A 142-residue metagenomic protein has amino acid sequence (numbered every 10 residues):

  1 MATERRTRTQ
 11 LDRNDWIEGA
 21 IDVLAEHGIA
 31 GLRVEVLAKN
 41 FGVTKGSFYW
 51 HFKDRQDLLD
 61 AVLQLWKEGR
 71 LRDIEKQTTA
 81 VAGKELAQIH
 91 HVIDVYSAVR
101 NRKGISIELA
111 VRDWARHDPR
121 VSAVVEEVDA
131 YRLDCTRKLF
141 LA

Functional and structural regions predicted by a protein language model:
M1-L11: N-terminal intrinsically disordered/low-complexity leader segments
D12-D15, G19-A61: Helix-turn-helix
A20, I74, V111-R112: Generic hydrophobic alpha-helical segments
V34, I89, E108-L109: A general structural signal for well-ordered alpha-helical segments in protein cores
K53-D57, A61, T79, G83 (+4 more regions): Residues in soluble alpha-helical coiled-coils and helical-bundle/repeat scaffolds
A61, E75-I105: Hydrophobic alpha-helical connector segments
Q64-L71: Short, basic, alpha-helical segments at the C-terminal edge of helix-turn-helix-like DNA-binding modules
L71, K103-L109, H117-A142: Amphipathic alpha-helical packing segments from all-alpha helical-bundle domains
